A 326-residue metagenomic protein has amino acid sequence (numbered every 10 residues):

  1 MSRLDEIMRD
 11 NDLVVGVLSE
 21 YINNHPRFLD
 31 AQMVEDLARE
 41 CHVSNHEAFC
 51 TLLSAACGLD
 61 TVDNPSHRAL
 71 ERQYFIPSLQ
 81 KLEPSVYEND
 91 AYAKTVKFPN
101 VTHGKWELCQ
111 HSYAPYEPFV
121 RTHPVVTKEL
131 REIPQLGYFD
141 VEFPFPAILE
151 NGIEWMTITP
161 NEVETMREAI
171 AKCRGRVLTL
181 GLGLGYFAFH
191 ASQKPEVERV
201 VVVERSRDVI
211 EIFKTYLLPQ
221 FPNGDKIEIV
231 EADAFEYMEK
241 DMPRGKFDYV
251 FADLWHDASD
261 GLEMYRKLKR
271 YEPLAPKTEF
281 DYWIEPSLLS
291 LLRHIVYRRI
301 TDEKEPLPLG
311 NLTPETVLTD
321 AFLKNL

Functional and structural regions predicted by a protein language model:
M1-F139: N-terminal auxiliary segments of SAM/dcSAM-dependent transferases
A147-W155: Short, basic, glycine/proline-bearing loop/turn elements
M156-F221, A232: SAM cofactor-binding core of SAM-dependent methyltransferases, primarily the Rossmann-like beta-alpha-beta module
H190-A191, K240-M242, M264-R270: A short acidic, amphipathic alpha-helical/loop segment
K194-P195, R244-G245, Y271-P276: Short, conserved loop/helix-junction motifs that constitute active-site signature segments in enzyme catalytic cores
R199, K226-E228, E279: Conserved beta-strand segments of alpha/beta enzyme cores
S206-G245, Y249, D257: S-adenosyl-L-methionine
H256-L326: C-terminal substrate-binding/active-site "lid" region of AdoMet-derived donor-dependent transferases
